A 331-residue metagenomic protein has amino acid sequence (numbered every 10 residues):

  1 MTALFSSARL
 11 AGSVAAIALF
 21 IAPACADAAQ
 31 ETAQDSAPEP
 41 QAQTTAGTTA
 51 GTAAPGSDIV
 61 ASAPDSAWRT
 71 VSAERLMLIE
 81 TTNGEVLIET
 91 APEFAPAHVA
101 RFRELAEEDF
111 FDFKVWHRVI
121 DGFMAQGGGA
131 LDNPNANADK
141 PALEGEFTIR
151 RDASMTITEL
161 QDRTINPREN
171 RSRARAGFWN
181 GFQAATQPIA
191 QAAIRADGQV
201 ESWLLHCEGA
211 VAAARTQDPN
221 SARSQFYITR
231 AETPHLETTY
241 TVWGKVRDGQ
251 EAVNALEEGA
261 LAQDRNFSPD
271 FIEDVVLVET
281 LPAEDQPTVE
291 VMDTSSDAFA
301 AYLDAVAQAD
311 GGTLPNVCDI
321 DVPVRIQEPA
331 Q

Functional and structural regions predicted by a protein language model:
T2-V14: Bacterial N-terminal signal peptides that target proteins for export
A22-A24: C-terminal motif of bacterial Sec signal peptides marking the signal peptidase cleavage site
A26-Q331: Cyclophilin-like peptidyl-prolyl cis-trans isomerases
